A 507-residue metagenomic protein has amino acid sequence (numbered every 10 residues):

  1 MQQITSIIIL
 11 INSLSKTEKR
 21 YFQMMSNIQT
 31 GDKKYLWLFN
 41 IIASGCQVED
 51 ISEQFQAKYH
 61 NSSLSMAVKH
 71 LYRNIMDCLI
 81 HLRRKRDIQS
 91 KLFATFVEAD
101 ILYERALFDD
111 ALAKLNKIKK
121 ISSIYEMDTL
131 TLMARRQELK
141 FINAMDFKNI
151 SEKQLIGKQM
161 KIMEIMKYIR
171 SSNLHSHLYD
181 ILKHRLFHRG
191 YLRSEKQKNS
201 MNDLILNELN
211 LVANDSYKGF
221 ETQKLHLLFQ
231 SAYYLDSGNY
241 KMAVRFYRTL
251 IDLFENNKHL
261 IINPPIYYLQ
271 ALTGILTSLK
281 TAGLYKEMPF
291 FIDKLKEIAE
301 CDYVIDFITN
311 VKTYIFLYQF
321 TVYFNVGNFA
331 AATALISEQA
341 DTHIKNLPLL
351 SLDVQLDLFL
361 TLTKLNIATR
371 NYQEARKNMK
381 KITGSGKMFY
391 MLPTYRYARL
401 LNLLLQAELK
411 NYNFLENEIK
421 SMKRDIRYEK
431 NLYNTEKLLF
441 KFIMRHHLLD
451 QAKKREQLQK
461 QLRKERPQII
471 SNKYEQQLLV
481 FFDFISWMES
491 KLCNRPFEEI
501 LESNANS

Functional and structural regions predicted by a protein language model:
M1-D203, D215-Y217, R424, L438-F442 (+1 more regions): Flexible inter-repeat linkers and adjacent short helices within tandem amphipathic alpha-helical repeat scaffolds
K69-R73, A106-N116, F147-Q159, Y191-N210 (+4 more regions): Helix-turn-helix repeat elements of alpha-solenoid scaffolds
S90-F93, V97-D100, L130-M133, Q137 (+7 more regions): "A position-specific structural signal for the A-helix of alpha-solenoid helical repeats
N116-I124, G157-K167, D203-D215, R248-L260 (+5 more regions): Amphipathic alpha-helical segments of tetratricopeptide repeats
E126-M133, I169-H175, Y217-K224, H259-Q270 (+5 more regions): Alpha-solenoid helical repeat architecture
E138-L155, I162-I169, D180-L186, T273-L284 (+4 more regions): Alpha-helical linker/edge segments of TPR/alpha-solenoid repeat scaffolds and analogous pre-/post-domain helices
E152-K153, R170-F290: Alpha-solenoid helical-repeat scaffolds
G384-K453: Active-site/pore-lining binding-face segments in mid-to-C-terminal subdomains
